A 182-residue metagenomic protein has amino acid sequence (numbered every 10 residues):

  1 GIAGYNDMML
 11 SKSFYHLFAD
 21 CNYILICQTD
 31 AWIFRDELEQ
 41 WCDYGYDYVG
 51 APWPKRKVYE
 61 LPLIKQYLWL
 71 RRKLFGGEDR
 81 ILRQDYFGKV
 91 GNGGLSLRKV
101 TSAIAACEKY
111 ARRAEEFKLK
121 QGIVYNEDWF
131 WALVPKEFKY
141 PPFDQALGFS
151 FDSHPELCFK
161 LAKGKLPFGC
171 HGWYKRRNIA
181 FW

Functional and structural regions predicted by a protein language model:
G1-N22: Active-site-proximal specificity loops/subdomain of glycosyltransferases
G1-Y5, R56-K57, S150-H154: A short acidic, often aromatic-flanked loop/helix-cap motif at beta-alpha or helix-coil junctions that lines enzyme
D7-K12, L70-I81: Short acidic (Asp/Glu) patches
S13, Q40, Y48, S102 (+1 more regions): Alpha-helical elements of Rossmann-like donor-binding domains used by nucleotide-donor carbohydrate transfer enzymes
C21-F34: Short beta-strand-to-loop acidic/aromatic patch adjacent to the donor-nucleotide binding site
A31-F75: Conserved donor-nucleotide/metal-binding helix-loop-beta segment in metal-dependent transferases, i.e., the alpha-helix
G77-W182: Catalytic core and acceptor-binding pocket of nucleotide-sugar-dependent glycosyltransferases
